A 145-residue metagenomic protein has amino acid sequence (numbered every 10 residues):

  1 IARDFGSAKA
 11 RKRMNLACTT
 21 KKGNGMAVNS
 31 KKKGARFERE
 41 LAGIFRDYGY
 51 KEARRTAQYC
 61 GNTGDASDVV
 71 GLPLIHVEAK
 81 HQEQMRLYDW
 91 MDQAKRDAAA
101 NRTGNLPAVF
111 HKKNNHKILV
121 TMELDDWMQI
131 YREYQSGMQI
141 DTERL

Functional and structural regions predicted by a protein language model:
I1-L145: Catalytic phosphate/metal-binding cores of nucleic-acid and nucleotide-processing enzymes, i.e., regions that mediate
